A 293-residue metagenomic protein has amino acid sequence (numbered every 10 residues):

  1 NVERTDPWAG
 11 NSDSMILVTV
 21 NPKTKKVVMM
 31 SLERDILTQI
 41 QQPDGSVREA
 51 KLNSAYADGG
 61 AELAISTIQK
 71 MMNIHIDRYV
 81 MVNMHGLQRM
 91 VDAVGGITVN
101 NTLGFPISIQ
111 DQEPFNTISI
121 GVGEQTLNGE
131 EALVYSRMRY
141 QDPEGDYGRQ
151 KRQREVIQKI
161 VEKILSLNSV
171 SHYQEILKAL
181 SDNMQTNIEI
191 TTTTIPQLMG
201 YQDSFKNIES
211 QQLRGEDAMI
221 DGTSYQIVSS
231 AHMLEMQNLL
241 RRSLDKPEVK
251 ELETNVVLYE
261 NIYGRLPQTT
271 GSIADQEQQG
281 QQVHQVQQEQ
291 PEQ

Functional and structural regions predicted by a protein language model:
N1-Q293: Non-catalytic, solvent-exposed segments at the cell envelope interface
